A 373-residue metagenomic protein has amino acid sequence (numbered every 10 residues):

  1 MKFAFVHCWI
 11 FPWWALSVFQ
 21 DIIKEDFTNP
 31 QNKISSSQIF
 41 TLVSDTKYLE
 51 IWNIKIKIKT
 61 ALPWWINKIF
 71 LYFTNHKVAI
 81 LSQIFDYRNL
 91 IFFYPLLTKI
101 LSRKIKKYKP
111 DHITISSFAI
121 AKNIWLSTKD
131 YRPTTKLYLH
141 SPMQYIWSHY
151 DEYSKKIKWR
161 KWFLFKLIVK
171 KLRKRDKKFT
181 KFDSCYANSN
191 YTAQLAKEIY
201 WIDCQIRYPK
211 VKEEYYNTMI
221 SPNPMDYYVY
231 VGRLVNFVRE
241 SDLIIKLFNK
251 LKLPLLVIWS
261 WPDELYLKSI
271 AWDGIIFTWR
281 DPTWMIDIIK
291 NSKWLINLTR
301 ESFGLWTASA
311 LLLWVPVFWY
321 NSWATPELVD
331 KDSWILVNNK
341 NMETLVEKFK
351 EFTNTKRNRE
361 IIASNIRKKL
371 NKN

Functional and structural regions predicted by a protein language model:
R103, M143, S154-C185: Membrane-proximal helix-turn-helix segments that form the acceptor-binding/catalytic region of lipid-linked
Q194-I199, D203-D226, D287: Acidic anion/phosphate-binding donor-loop and adjacent secondary structure in glycosyltransferase catalytic cores
M219-R239, I245-K252, L256: Conserved donor-binding/catalytic core segment of Leloir-type glycosyltransferases
E264-D281, W294: Nucleotide-activated donor-binding/catalytic signature segment of Leloir-type glycosyltransferases, i.e., the conserved
K268, S309, S322-L336: Short acidic/histidine- and often glycine-rich active-site loop of Leloir-type glycosyltransferases that engages
K290-S302, V315: Acidic donor-binding loop of glycosyltransferase active sites
K331, I335-M342, E351-R357: Conserved acidic donor-binding segment of nucleotide-sugar-dependent glycosyltransferases
K340, N354-N373: A charged, aromatic-enriched C-terminal amphipathic alpha-helix characteristic of glycosyltransferases across folds
